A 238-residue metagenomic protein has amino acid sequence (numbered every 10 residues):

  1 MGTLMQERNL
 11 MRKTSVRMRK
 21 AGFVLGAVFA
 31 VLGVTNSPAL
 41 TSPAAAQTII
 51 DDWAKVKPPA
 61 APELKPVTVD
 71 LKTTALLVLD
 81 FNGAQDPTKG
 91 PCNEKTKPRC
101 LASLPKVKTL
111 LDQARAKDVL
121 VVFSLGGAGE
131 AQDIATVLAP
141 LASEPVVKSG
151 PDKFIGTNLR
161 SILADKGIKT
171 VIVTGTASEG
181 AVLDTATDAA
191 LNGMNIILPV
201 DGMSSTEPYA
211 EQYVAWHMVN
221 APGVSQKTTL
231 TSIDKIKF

Functional and structural regions predicted by a protein language model:
M1-L10: Short, Lys/Arg-enriched N-terminal segments with co-localized hydrophobic residues within the first ~10-30 amino acids
N9-L25: Bacterial N-terminal signal peptides that target proteins for export
G22-P38: Bacterial N-terminal signal peptides
S42-A75, K117, A128-F238: Active-site-adjacent betaalpha module
T73-N93: Short, contiguous, helix-prone interaction/anchoring segments in small proteins
L79, V119-G126: Short beta-strand segments at enzyme active-site cores
G90-A114, D118-V119: A short alpha/beta connector and helix-capping loop motif
